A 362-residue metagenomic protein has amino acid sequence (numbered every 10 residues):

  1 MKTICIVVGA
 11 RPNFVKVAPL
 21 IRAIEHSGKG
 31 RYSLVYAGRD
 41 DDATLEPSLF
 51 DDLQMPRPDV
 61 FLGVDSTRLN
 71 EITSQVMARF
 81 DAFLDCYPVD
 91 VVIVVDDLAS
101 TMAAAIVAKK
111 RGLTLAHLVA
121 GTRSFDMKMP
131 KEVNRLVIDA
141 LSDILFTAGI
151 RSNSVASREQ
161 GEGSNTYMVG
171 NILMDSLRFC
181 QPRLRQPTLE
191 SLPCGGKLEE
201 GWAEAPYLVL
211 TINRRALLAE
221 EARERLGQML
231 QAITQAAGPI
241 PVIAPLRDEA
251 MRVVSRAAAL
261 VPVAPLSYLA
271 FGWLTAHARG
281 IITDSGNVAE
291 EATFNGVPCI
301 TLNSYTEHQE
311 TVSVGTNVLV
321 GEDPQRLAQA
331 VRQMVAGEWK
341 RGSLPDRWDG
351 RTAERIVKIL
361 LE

Functional and structural regions predicted by a protein language model:
T3, D90-V91, Y207, R279-G280: Structural motif
C5-V8, F14-E25, L49, F61-G163: Active-site and donor-binding regions of nucleotide-sugar-utilizing enzymes
S27-L34, G238-V242: A generic structural motif
R39-D40, T44, G63, L141-A222 (+1 more regions): A nucleotide-sugar donor-handling region in carbohydrate enzymes
D40-P56: N-terminal beta-loop-helix "entrance" segment that forms/cooperates in small-molecule cofactor or anionic ligand
P47-F50, R185-H277: Donor-nucleotide binding loops and adjacent catalytic segments primarily of GT-B fold Leloir glycosyltransferases
V94-V95, I106, H117-L118, L145 (+1 more regions): A donor-sugar binding/catalytic signature common to diverse glycosyltransferases and related nucleotide-sugar
R151, Q186-E190, V318-E362: Leloir-type glycosyltransferase catalytic cores
